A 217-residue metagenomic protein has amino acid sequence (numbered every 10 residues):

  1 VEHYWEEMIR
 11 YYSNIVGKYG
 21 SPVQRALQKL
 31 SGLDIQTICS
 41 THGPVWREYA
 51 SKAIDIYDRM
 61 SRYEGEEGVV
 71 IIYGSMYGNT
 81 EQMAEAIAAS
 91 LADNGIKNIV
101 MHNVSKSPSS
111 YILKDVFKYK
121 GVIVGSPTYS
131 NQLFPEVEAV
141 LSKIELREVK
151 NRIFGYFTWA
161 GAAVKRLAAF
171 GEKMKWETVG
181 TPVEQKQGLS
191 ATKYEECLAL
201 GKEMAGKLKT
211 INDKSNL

Functional and structural regions predicted by a protein language model:
V1-V45, E64, A86-V100, I112-L217: FMN-binding flavodoxin-like domain, especially the glycine-rich phosphate-binding loop
H42-E66: Terminal amphipathic helices with adjacent charged low-complexity linkers/tails
A50-S51, Q82, V164: A short acidic (Asp/Glu
G68-I72, R152: Conserved beta-strand elements of the Class I
I72-D93: Short, charged N-terminal beta->alpha structural module
G74-G78, K106, N131, T158-G161: Short, surface-exposed acidic/glycine-rich loop or hinge patches that mediate macromolecular interfaces
V104-S110: Short acidic loop-to-helix transition motifs that present clustered carboxylates
